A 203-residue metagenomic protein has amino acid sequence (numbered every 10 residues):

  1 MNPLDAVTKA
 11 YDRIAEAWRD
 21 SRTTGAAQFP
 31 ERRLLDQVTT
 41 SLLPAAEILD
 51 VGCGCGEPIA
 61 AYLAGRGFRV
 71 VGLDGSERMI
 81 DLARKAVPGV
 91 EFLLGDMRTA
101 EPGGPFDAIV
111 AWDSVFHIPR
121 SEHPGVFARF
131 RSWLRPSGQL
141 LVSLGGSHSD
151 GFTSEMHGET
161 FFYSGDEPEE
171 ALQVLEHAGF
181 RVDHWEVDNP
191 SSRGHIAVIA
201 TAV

Functional and structural regions predicted by a protein language model:
M1-L43, N189: Conserved class I S-adenosyl-L-methionine
E47-V51, C55-T99: Class I SAM-dependent methyltransferase SAM/SAH-binding core
V110-A111: A conserved beta-strand element that flanks and buttresses the S-adenosyl-L-methionine
P124-P136: A short glycine-rich, Lys/Arg-flanked "PGG" loop and its adjoining helix->strand segment in the class I
S137-L144: Conserved beta-strand signature within the Rossmann-like core of class I S-adenosyl-L-methionine
G145-F162: Short, glycine-/aromatic-enriched active-site segment of Class I SAM-dependent methyltransferases
Y163-A178: Short alpha-helix
V187-V203: Core SAM-dependent methyltransferase catalytic element
